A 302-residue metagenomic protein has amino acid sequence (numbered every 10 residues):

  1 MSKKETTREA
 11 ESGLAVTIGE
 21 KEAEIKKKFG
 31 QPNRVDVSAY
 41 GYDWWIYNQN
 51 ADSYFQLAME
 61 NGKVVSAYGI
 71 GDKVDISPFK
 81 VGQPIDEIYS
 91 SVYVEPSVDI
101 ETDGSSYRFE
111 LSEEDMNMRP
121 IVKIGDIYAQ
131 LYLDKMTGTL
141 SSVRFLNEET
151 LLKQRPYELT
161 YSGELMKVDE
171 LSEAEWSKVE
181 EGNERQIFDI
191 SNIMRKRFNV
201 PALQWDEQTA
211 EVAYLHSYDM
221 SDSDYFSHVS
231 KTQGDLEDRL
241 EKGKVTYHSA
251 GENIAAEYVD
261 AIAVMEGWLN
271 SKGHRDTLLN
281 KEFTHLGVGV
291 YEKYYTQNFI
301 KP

Functional and structural regions predicted by a protein language model:
M1-T6, N183, I187: Short acidic N-proximal helix/loop "leader" segments that mark the beginning of a domain or an inter-domain linker
S2-S12, T17-N61, Y89-E148, K281 (+1 more regions): A cross-family detector of function-defining hotspots
E9-A15, D72-F79, S172-G182, K196-D206 (+2 more regions): Second-shell loop/turn segments in exported
A23, K28, Y161-S221: A short alpha-helix/helix-coil micro-patch that ends at or immediately precedes a cysteine
R34-S38, D99-T102, F198-E211, D224-Q233 (+2 more regions): Surface-exposed patches in mature extracellular/periplasmic domains of secreted proteins
N61, S66-A67, G71, V212-Y258: Short, surface-exposed glycine/acidic/tryptophan-bearing loops
S66-P84, S90, T139-L171: A short, surface-exposed interaction/processing loop segment used at functional sites
D75, F79-I127, L133, D235-P302: A well-ordered secondary-structure block
